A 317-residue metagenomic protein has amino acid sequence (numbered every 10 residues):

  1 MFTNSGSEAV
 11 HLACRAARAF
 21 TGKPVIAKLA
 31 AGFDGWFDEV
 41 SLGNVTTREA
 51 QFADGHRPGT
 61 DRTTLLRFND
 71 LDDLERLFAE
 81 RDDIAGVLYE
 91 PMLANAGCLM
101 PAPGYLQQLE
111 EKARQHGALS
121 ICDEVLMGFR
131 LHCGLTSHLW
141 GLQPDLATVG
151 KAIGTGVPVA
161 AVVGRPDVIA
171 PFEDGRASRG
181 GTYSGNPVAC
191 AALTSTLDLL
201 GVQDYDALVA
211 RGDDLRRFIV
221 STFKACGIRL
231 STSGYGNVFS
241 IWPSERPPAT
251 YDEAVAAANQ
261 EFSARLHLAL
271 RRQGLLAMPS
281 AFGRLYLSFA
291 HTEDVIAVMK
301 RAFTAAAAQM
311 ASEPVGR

Functional and structural regions predicted by a protein language model:
M1-R317: Conserved N-terminal phosphate-binding loop of PLP-dependent enzymes in the Aspartate aminotransferase
